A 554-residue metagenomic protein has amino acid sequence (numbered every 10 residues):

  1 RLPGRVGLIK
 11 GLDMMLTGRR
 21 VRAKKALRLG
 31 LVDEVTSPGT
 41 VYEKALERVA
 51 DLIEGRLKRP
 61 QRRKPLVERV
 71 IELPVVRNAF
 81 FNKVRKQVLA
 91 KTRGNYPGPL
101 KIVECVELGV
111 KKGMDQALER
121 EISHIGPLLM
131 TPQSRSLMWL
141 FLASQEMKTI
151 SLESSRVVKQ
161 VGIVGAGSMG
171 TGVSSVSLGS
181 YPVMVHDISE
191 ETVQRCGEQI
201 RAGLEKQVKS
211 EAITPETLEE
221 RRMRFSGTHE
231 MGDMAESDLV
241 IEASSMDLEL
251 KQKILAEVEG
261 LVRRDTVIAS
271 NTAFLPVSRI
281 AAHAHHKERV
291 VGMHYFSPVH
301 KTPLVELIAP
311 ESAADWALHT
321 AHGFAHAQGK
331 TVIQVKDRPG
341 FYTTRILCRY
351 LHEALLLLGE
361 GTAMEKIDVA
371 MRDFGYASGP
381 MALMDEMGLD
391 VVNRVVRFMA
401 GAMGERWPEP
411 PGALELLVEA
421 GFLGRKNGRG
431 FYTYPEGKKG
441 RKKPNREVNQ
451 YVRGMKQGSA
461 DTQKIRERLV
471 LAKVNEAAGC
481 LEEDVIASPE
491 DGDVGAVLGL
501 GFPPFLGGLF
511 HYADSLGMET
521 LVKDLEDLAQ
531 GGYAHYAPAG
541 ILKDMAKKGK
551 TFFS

Functional and structural regions predicted by a protein language model:
R1-S554: N-terminal glycine-rich phosphate-binding loop for ADP-containing cofactors
